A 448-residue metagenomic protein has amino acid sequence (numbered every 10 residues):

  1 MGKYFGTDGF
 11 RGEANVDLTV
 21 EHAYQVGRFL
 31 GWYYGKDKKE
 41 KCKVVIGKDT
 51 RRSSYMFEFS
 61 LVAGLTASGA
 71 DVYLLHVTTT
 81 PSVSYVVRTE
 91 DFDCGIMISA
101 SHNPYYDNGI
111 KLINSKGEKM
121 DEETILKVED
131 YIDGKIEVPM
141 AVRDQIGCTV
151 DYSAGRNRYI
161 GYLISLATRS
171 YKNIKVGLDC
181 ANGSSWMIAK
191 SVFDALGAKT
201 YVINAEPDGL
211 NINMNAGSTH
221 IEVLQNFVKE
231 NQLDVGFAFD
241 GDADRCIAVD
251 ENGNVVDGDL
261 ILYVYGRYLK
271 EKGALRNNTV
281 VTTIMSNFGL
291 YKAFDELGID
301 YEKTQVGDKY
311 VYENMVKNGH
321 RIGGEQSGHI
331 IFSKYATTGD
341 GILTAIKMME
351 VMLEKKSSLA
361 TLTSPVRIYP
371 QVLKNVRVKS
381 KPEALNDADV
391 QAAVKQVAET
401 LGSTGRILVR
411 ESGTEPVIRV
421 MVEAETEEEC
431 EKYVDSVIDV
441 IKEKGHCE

Functional and structural regions predicted by a protein language model:
M1-A63, A67-S68, T149-V176, E383: An N-terminal, well-structured beta->alpha segment
E13, N108-K229: Gly/Ser/Thr-enriched, mixed-charge loops and adjacent short helices that form phosphate/oxyanion-binding elements
W32, K43-D107, S191-V249: N-terminal small/polar loop signature for handling phosphorylated ligands or for N-terminal nucleophile
G47-D49, L178-C180, D250, K334 (+1 more regions): Short glycine-centered, acidic/aromatic-flanked micro-motifs in structured strand/loop junctions that mark active-site
V72-P81, V255-G258, T282-T283, T304-Q305: Active-site nucleophile and cofactor-binding loops and adjacent substrate-binding regions of central metabolic enzymes
Y105-N108, L112-L126, D130, S170-K172 (+2 more regions): Replace "Mg2+/Mn2+-dependent" with "divalent metal-dependent
V235, K272-E448: Phosphate-binding and adjacent anionic-ligand microenvironments
